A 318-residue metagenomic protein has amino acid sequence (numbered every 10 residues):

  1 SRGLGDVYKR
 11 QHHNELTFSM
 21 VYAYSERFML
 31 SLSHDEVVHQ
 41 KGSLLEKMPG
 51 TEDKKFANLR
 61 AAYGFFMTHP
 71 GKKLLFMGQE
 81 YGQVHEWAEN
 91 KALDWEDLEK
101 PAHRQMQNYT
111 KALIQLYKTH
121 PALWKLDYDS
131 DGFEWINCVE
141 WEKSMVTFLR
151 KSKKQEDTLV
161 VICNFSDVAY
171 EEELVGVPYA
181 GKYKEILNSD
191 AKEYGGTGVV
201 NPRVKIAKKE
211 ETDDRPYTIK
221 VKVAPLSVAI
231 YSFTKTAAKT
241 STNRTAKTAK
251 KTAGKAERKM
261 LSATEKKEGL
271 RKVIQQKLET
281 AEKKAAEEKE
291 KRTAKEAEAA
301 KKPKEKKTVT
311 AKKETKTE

Functional and structural regions predicted by a protein language model:
S1-R2, E211: Short, acidic Ser/Thr/Gly-rich low-complexity loop/linker segments typical of extracellular and cell-surface proteins
G3-Y8: Short, small-residue-biased leader/transition segments that mark boundaries at the very start of proteins
K9-Q11, Y24, F28, D35 (+4 more regions): Carbohydrate-interacting/catalytic domains
F18-S19: Transcription/chromatin regulatory elements, primarily intrinsically disordered, low-complexity activation/repression
